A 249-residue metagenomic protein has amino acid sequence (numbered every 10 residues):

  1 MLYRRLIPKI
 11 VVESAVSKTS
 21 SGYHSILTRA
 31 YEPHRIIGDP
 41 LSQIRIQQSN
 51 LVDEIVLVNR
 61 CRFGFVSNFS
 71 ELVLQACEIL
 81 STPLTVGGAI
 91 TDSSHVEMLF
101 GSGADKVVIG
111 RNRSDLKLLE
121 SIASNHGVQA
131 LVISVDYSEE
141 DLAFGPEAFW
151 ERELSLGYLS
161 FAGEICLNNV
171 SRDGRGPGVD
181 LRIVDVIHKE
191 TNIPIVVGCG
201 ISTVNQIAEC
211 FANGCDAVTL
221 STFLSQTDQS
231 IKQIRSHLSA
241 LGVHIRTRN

Functional and structural regions predicted by a protein language model:
M1-T82, T91-S94, M98, L131-I133 (+4 more regions): Conserved N-terminal beta1-alpha1 strand-loop-helix module at the mouth
Q48, V73-E78, F100, L119-G127 (+4 more regions): Surface-exposed amphipathic alpha-helices with a cationic face
V56-L57, T85, K106-I109, V132 (+3 more regions): Conserved beta-strand positions in the central sheet of alpha/beta enzyme cores
R60, A89, N112, V170 (+2 more regions): Flexible loop residues that form catalytic and substrate-binding hotspots at small-molecule/glycan-binding clefts
L80-D105, R182-V218: Catalytic cores of alpha/beta
L99-L142: Hydrophobic, well-structured mid-protein blocks that either form specific transmembrane helices
K117-H126, L131, A208-N213, A217-N249: C-terminal helical cap(s) of enzyme catalytic domains, especially alpha/beta-barrels
